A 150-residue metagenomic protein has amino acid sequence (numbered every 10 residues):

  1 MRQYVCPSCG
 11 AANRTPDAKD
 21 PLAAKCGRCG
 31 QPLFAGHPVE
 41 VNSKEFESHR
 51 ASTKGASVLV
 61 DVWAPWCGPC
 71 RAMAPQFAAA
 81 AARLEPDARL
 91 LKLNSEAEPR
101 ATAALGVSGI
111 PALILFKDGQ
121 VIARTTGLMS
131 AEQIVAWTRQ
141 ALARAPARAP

Functional and structural regions predicted by a protein language model:
C6-C9, C26-C29: Short cysteine-rich clusters marking metal-coordination/redox-active sites
N13, L33, A74: Cys/His-rich microdomains that often coordinate metals
T15-A24: Short linker/helix segments within small regulatory modules
C29-P38: Short Cys/His-rich micro-motifs in 6-15 aa windows
V39-V58: A short beta-strand-turn-helix
A56, V62-W66, G109: Short pre-active-site segment immediately N-terminal to redox-active cysteine/selenocysteine motifs in thiol-based
P69-L84: Typically the conserved alpha-helix immediately C-terminal to a functionally engaged Cys/Sec in thioredoxin-like
G109, I114-A149: Non-catalytic, surface beta->alpha helical segment in thiol-disulfide oxidoreductase systems
